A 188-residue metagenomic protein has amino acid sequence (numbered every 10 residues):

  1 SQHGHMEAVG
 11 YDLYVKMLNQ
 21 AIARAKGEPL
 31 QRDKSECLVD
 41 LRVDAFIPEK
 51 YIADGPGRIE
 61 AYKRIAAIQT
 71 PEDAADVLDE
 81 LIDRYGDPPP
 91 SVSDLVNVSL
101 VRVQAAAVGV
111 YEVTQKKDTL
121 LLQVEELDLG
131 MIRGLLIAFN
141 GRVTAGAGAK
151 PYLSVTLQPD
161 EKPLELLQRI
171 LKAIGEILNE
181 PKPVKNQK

Functional and structural regions predicted by a protein language model:
S1-K188: Accessory helical-bundle/CTD segments and flexible terminal tails appended to RecA-like ATPase motors
